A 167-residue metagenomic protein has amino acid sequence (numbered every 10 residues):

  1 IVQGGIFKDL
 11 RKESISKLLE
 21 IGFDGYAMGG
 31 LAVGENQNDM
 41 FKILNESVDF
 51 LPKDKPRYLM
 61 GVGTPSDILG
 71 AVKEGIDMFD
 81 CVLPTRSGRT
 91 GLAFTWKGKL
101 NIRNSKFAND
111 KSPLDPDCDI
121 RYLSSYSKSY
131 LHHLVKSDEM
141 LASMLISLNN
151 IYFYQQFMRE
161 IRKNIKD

Functional and structural regions predicted by a protein language model:
I1-K55: Conserved alpha/beta-domain cores
D9, N38, K42, S66 (+2 more regions): Conserved active-site and cofactor/substrate-binding residues in soluble primary-metabolism enzymes
I15, M40-L44, P65-I68, I76 (+1 more regions): A general structural signal for well-ordered alpha-helical packing
L18, A71, L131: Conserved, mostly hydrophobic/aromatic
G25-N36, M60-T64, I68-G70, E74-T95 (+1 more regions): Glycine-rich phosphate-binding active-site loops on the catalytic face of alpha/beta enzymes
S87-H132, S137: Phosphate-backbone recognition surface of nucleic-acid-processing proteins
D115-D167: C-terminal extensions of enzymes
